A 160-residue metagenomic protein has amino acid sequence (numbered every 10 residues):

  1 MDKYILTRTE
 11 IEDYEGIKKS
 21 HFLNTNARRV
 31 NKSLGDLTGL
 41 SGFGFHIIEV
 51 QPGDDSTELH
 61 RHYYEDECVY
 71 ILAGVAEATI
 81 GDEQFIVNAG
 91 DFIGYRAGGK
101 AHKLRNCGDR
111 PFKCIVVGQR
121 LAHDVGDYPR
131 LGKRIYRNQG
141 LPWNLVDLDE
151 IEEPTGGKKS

Functional and structural regions predicted by a protein language model:
M1-G42, D127-S160: A short, N-terminal "cap"/entry segment at the start of jelly-roll beta-barrel domains of the cupin/DSBH fold
R28-S33, H46-H62, A97: Conserved short histidine dyad/triad with adjacent acidic residue
G39, E77, A97-D124: Ligand-binding loop in jelly-roll beta-barrel domains
I47-Q51, R61-T79, V117-L121: Short, conserved beta-strand element in jelly-roll/cupin
D82-A97: Short acidic-glycine-tyrosine-enriched beta hairpin
